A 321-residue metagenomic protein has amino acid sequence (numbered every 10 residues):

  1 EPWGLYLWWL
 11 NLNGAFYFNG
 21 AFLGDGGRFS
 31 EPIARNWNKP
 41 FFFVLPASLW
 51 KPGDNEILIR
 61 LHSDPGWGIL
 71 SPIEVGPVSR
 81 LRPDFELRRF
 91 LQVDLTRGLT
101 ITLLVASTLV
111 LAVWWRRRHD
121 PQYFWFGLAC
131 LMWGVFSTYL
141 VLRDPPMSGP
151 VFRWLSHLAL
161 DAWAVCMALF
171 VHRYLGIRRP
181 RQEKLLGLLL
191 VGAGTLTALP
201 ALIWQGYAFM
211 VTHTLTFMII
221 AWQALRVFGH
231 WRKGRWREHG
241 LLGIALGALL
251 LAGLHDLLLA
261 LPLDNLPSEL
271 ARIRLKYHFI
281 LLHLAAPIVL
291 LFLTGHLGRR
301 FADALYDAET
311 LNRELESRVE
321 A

Functional and structural regions predicted by a protein language model:
E1-N19, I57-I59: Aromatic-lined ligand-binding clefts that engage carbohydrates, nucleic acids, or primary amines
A21-F41: Solvent-exposed beta-strand/loop surfaces of large extracellular or lumenal domains
G24-G26, L58, D64-S79, T102-V105 (+3 more regions): Non-catalytic regulatory/interaction regions at protein termini and inter-domain linkers
N38-G98: An acidic-aromatic loop/edge-strand motif
E86-R117, M210-R232, P287: First transmembrane helix
T102-V113, L290-F301, V319: Alpha-helical transmembrane signal-anchor helices
M132-E314: Interfacial "cap-and-anchor" motif at the non-cytosolic start of specific transmembrane alpha-helices
R313-A321: Cytosolic juxtamembrane regulatory segments of multi-pass membrane proteins
